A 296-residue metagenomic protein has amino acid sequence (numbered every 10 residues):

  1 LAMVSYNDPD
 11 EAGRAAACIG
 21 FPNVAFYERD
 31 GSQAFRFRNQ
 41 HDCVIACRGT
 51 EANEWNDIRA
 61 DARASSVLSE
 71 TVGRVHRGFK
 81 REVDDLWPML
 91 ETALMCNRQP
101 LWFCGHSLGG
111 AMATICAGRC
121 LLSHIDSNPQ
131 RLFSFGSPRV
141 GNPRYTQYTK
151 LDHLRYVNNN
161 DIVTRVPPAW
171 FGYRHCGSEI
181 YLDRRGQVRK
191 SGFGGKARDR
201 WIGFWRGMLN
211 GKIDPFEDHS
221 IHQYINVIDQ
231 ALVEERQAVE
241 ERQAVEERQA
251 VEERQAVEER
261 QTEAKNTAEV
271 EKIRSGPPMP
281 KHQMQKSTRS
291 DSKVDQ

Functional and structural regions predicted by a protein language model:
L1-C104, L108-R242, N266-H282, S287-Q296: Non-catalytic, mobile gating and regulatory segments of ester bond hydrolases
R236-E263: Long, intrinsically disordered low-complexity tandem-repeat segments
